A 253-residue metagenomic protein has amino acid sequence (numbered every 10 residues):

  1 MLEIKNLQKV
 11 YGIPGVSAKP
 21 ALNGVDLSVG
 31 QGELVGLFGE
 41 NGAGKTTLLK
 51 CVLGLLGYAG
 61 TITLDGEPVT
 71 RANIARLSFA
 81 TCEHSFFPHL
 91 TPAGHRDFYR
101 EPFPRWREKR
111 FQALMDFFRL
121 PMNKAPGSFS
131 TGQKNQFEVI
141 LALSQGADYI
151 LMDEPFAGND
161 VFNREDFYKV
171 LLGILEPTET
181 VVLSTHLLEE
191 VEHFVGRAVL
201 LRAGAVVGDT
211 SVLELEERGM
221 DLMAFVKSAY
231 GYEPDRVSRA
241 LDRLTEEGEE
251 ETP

Functional and structural regions predicted by a protein language model:
F38-E40: The feature captures the beta-strand-to-loop junction immediately N-terminal to the Walker
G60-N73: Conserved ABC transporter NBD signature motif
T81-F137: ABC-family P-loop ATPase nucleotide-binding domains
I150-E154, N159: Catalytic Walker B motif of ABC-type/P-loop ATPase nucleotide-binding domains
R164-P177: Helical segment within the ABC ATPase nucleotide-binding domain
L213-P253: ABC ATPase nucleotide-binding domains
